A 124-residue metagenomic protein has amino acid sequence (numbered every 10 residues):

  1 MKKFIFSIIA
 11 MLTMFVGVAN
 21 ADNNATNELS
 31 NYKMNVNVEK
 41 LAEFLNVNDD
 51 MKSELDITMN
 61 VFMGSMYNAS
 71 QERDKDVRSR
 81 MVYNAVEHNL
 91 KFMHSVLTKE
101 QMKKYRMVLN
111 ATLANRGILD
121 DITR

Functional and structural regions predicted by a protein language model:
M1-T26: Bacterial Sec-dependent N-terminal signal peptides
D22-R124: Charge-rich (acidic/polar
